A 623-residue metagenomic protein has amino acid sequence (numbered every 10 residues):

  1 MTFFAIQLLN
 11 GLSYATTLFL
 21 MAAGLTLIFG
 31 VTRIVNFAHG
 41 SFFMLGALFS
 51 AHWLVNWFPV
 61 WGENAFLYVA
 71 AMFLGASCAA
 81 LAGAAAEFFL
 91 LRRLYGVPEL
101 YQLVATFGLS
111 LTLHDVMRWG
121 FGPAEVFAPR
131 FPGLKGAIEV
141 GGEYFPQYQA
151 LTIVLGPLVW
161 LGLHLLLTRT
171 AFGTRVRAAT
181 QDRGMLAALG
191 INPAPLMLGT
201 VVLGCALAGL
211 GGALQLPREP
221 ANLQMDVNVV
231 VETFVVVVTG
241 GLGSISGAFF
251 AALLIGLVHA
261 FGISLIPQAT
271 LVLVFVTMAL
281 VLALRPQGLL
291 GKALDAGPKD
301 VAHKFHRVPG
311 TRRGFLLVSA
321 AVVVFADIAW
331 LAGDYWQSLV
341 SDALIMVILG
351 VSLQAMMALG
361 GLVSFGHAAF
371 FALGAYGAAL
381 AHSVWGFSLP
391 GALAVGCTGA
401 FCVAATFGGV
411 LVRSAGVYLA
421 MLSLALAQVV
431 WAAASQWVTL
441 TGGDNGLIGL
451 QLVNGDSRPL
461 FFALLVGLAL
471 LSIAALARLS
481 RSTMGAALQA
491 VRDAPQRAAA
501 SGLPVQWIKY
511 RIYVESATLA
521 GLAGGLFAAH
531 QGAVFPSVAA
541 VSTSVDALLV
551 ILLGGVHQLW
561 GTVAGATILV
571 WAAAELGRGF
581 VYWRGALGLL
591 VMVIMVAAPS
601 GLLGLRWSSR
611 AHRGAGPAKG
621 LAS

Functional and structural regions predicted by a protein language model:
T2-Q7, F49, P59, L216 (+5 more regions): Interhelical loop and adjacent transmembrane-helix boundary motif in polytopic membrane transport permeases
T16-G24, A187, I191-Q215, V227 (+3 more regions): Transmembrane alpha-helices
T17-L27, V35-P59, A82, A86 (+15 more regions): Hydrophobic alpha-helical segments within and immediately flanking transmembrane helices of multi-pass membrane proteins
L25-L48, G96-Q102, F172-R175, P193 (+9 more regions): Short, non-helical or kinked segments that cap or interrupt transmembrane helices
R33-F37, A79, L158, D182: Glycine-rich phosphate-binding loops of nucleotide-dependent enzymes
A71, L100-E125, G141, P146 (+2 more regions): Transmembrane alpha-helices and adjacent helix-loop boundaries
L158-T180, V201, C205, A213 (+3 more regions): Membrane-cytosol interface at the C-terminal ends of specific transmembrane alpha-helices in multi-pass membrane
A171-M197, G485-Q506: Short cytoplasmic-facing helical segments at TM-TM junctions of multi-pass membrane proteins
